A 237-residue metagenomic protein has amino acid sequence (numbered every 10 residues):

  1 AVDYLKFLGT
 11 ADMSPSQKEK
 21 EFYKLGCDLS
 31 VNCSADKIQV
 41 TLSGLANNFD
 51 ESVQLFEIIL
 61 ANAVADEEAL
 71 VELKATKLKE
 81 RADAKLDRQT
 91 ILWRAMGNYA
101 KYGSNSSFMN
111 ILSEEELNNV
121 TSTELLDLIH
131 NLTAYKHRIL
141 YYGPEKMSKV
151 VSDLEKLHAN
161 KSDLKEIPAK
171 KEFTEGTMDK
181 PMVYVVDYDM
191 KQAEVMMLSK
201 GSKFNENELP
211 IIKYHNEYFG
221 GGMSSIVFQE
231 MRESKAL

Functional and structural regions predicted by a protein language model:
A1, E166-I226: His/Glu-based metal-binding/catalytic segments typifying zinc-dependent metallopeptidases
A1-T10: Active-site SXXK
D3, Q54-I58, R94-N98, N216-G220 (+1 more regions): Generic alpha-helical structural context detector
G9-K18: Compositionally biased, low-complexity linear motifs
Q17-I167, S202-K203, I211, S234-K235: Charge-rich, well-structured scaffold segments of protease-associated domains
Y23-S30, M196-K200, F219-L237: A structural supersecondary motif
